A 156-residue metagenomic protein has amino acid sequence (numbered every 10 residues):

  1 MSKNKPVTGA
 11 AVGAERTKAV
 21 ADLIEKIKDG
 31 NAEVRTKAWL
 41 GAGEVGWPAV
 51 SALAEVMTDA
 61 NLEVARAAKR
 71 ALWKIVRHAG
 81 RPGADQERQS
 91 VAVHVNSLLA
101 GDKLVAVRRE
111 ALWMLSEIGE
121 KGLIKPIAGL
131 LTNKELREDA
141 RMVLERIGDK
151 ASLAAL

Functional and structural regions predicted by a protein language model:
S2-E15, E33-W47, A52-E55, E63-Q86 (+5 more regions): Structural detector for internal amphipathic alpha-helices that build alpha-solenoid repeat scaffolds
K18-A21, V91-V95: Repeat-mediated protein-protein interaction surfaces in helical alpha-solenoids
E25-N31: Mature N-terminal segment immediately following signal peptide/propeptide cleavage in secreted/periplasmic
K26, A52, H94: Conserved beta-strand positions that form and line the central face of beta-propeller blades
I27, M57, L98-L99, L131: A conserved position within tetratricopeptide repeats
A60: Active-site metal-coordination segments of metallo-dependent hydrolases
